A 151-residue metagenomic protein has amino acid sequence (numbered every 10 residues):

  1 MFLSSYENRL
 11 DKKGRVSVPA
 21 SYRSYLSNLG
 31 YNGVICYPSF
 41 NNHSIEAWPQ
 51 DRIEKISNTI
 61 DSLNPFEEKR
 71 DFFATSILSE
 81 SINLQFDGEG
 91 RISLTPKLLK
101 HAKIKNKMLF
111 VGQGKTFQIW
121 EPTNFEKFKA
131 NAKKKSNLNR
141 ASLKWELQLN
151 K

Functional and structural regions predicted by a protein language model:
M1-S4, L78: A cross-kingdom feature marking solvent-exposed beta-strand/loop segments within repeated, beta-rich binding/scaffold
L3-D51: A positional/architectural concept
S5, N28-H43, K100-P122, N137: A short beta-strand-loop micro-motif that forms or neighbors metal/cofactor- and ligand-binding patches at active-site
G14-V18, G90-L94, L98, F117-I119: Short, structured motif recognition centered on aromatic/hydrophobic residues
S21, D51, K97, G114-K115 (+1 more regions): Alpha-helix/helix-capping structural signal
Q50-L84: Helix-adjacent hinge/juxtasegments
I82-K105: Beta-rich strand-turn-strand
T123-K151: Short, Lys/Arg-rich amphipathic alpha-helical interaction segments that bind nucleic acids or acidic protein surfaces
